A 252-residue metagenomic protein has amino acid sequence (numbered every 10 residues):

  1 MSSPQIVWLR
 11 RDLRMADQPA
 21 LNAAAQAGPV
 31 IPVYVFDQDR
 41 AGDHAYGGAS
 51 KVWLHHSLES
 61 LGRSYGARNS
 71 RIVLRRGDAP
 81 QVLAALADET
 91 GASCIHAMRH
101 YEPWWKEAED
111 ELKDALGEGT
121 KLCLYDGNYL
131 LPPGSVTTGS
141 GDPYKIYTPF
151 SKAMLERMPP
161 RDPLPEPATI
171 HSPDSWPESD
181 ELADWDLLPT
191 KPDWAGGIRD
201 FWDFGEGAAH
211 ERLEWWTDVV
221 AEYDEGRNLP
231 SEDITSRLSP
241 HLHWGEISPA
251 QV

Functional and structural regions predicted by a protein language model:
M1-D162: Trp/Phe/Arg-rich N-terminal binding region typifying the photolyase-homology
G141-V252: Glycine/tryptophan-enriched, flexible segments
